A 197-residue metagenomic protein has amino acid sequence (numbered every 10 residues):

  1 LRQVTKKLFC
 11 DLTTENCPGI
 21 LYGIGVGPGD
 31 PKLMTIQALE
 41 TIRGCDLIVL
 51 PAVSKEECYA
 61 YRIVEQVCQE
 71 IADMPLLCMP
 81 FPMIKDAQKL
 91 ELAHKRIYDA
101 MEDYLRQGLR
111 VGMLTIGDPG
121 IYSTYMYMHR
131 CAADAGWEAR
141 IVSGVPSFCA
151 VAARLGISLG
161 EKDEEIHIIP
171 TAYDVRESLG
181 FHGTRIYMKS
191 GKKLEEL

Functional and structural regions predicted by a protein language model:
L1-P31, I36-W137: Class I S-adenosyl-L-methionine
L21, V111, L179-L197: A contiguous loop/helix-start segment that scaffolds small-molecule binding in enzyme catalytic cores
P28-P31, S54-K55, A172-D174, K189-K193: Short beta->alpha connector loops
Y59, I116-G117, S143-P146, K189-K192: Short beta->alpha linker loops
I63, A100-D103, A150, R154 (+1 more regions): Alpha-helical scaffold segments in soluble metabolic enzymes
P80, T115, P170-A172, K189-S190: Short, structured patches in soluble enzyme cores that scaffold and shape functional sites
K89-I97, R154-I157, G180-T184: Short, surface-exposed amphipathic charged segments that create phosphate/polyanion-binding patches used for binding
G120-F181: Class I SAM-dependent methyltransferase SAM-binding "motif I" and its flanking Rossmann-like core
